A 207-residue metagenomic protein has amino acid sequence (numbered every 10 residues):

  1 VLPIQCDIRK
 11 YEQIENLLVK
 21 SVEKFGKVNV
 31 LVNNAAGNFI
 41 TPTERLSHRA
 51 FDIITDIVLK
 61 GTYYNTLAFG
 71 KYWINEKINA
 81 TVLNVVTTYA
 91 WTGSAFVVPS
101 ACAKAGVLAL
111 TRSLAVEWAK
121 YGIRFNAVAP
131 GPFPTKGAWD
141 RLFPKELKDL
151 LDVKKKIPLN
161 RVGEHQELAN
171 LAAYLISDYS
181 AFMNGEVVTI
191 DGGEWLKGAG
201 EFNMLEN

Functional and structural regions predicted by a protein language model:
V32, A119, R124, M183-G185: Short, small/polar-rich loop/turn modules that mediate ligand/substrate recognition or access, typified
T41, L46, G93-C102, S113 (+1 more regions): Active-site loop-to-helix junction immediately N-terminal to the catalytic Tyr of the SDR YXXXK motif in Rossmann-fold
P42-T43, S47-T55, V153: Substrate-binding pocket helix/loop in short-chain dehydrogenase/reductase
T66, A103, T111: Active-site helix of classical SDR
K71, N75, V116-K120, A181: Alpha-helical segment proximal to the catalytic Tyr-Lys
K120, P132-I157, K197-N207: A glycine/serine/threonine-rich, flexible loop-to-helix segment that serves as the NAD(P) cofactor-binding "lid"
A173, N184-N207: Short C-terminal tail/terminal secondary-structure segment of NAD(P)H-dependent dehydrogenase/reductase domains
